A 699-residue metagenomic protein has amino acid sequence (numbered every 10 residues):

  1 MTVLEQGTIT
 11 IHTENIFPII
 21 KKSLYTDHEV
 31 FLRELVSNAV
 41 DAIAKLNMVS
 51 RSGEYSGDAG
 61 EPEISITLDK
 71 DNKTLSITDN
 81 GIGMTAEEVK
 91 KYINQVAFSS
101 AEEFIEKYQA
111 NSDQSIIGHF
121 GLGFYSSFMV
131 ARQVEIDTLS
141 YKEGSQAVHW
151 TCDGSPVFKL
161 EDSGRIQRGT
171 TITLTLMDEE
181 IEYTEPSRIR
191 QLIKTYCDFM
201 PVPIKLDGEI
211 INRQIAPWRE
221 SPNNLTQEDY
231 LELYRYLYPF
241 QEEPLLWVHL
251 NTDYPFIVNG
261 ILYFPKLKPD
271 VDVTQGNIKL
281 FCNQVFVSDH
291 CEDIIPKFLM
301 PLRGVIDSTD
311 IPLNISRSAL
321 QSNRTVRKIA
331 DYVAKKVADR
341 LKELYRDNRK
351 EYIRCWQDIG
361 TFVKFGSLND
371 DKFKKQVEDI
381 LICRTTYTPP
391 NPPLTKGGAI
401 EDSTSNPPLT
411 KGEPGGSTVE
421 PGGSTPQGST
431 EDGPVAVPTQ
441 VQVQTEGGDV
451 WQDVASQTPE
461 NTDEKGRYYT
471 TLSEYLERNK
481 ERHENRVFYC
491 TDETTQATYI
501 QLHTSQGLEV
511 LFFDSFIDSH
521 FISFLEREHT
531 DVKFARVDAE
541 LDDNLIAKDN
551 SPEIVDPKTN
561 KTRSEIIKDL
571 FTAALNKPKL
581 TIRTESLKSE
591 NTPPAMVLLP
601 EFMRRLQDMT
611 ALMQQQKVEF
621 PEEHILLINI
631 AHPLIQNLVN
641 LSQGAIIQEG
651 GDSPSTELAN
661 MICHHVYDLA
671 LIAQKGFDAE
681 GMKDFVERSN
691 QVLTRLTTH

Functional and structural regions predicted by a protein language model:
M1-P186, Q191, T386-N391, T395-G398 (+4 more regions): GHKL (Bergerat-fold) ATPase N-terminal catalytic module, capturing the glycine-rich phosphate-binding loop and acidic
I116, V134-V157, M177-I181, S187-P389 (+4 more regions): GHKL/Bergerat-fold ATPase module in large chromosome/replication-associated machines
